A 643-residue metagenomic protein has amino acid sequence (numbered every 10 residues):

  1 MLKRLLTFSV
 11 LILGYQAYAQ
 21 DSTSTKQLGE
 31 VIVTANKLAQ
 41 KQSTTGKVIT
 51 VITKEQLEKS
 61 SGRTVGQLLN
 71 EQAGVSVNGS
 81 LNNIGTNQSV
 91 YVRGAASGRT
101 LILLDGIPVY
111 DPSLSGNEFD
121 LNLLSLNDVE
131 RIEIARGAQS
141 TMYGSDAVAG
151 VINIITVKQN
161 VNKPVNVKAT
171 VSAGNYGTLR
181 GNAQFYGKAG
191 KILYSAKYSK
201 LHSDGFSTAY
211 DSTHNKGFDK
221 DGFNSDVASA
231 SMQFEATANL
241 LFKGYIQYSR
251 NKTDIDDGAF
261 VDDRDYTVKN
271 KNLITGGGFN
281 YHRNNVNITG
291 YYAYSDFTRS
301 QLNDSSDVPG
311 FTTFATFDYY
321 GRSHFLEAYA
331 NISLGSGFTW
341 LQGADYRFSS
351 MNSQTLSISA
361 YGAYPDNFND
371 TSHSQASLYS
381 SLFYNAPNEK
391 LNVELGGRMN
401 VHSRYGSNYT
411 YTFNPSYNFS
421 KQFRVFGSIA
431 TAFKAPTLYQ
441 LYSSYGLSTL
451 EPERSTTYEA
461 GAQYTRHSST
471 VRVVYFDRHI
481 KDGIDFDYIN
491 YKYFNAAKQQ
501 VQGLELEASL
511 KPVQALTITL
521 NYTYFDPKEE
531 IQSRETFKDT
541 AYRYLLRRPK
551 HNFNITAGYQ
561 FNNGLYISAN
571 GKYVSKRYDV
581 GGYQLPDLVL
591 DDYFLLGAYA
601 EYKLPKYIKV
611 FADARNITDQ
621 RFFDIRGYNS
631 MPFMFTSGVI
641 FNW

Functional and structural regions predicted by a protein language model:
E30-S60, S89: N-terminal periplasmic "start-of-domain" segments of outer-membrane beta-barrel proteins
V65-L68, Q88-Y91, L103, F119-L124 (+3 more regions): N-terminal periplasmic accessory domains that precede and gate Gram-negative outer-membrane beta-barrel machines
G66, N70-P108: Extracytoplasmic beta-strand/coil segments of soluble accessory domains associated with Gram-negative outer-membrane
P108-R136: Short acidic/polar hinge/loop motifs at secondary-structure boundaries that mediate gating or recognition
N153, V161-N162, Q184-V268: Periplasmic-side early beta-strands and strand-to-turn transitions of outer-membrane beta-barrels
F234-T237, G335-L341, D345, Y364-H479 (+4 more regions): Structural signature of Gram-negative outer-membrane beta-barrels, strongest in the C-terminal barrel of TonB-dependent
V261-G278, Y319-G321, R424, S428-K481 (+2 more regions): Outer-membrane beta-barrel signature, preferentially recognizing the C-terminal barrel domain of Gram-negative
N385-V393, D477, A496-G581, K606-Y607 (+1 more regions): Gram-negative outer-membrane beta-barrel transporters
